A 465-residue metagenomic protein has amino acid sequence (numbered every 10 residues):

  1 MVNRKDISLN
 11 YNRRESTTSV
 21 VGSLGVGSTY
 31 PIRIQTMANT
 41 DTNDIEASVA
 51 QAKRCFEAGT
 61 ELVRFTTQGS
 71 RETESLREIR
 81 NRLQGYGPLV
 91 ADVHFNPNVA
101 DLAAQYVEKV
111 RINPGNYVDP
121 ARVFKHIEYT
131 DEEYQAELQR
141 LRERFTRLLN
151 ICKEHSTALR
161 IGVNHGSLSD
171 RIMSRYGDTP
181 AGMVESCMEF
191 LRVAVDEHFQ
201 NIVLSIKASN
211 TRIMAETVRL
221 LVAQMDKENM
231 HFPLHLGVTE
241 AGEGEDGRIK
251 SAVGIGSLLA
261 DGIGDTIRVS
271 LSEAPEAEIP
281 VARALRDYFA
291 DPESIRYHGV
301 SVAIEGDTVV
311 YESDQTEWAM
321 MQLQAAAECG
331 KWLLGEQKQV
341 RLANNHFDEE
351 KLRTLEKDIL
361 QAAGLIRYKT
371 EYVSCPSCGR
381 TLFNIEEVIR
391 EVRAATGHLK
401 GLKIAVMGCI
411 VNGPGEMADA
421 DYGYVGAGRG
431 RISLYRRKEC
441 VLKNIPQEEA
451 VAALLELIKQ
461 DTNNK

Functional and structural regions predicted by a protein language model:
M1-M37, L149-H155, D291-E305, R390 (+1 more regions): N-terminal amphipathic alpha-helix/helix-capping segment at the start of soluble metabolic enzymes
S28-I32, G59-E61, Q84-L89, Y106-E108 (+7 more regions): Short, well-ordered coil/turn segments that N-cap beta-strands
I34, D92, I161, L204 (+6 more regions): Conserved, mostly hydrophobic/aromatic
T42-R54, F95-A100, C187, S251-I255 (+1 more regions): Short, acidic/polar
S48-T66: Catalytic domains of carbohydrate-active enzymes, especially glycoside hydrolases
T60-E189, Q315, A319: Active-site beta->alpha loop and helix N-cap motifs at the rims of alpha/beta catalytic domains
T60-L62, V107-F124, D261-E276, K331 (+2 more regions): Glycine-rich phosphate-binding active-site loops on the catalytic face of alpha/beta enzymes
E128-F145, L149-N150, M173-G397, K403-V406: Catalytic alpha/beta core domains of metabolic enzymes, predominantly
